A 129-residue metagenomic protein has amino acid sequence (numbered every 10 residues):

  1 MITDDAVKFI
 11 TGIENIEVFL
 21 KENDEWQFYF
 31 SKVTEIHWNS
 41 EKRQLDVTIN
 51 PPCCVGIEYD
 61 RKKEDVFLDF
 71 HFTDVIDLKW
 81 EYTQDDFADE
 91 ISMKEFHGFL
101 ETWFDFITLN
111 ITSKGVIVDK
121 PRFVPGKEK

Functional and structural regions predicted by a protein language model:
M1-K129: Surface-exposed, interaction-prone regions used to assemble/regulate multi-protein complexes
